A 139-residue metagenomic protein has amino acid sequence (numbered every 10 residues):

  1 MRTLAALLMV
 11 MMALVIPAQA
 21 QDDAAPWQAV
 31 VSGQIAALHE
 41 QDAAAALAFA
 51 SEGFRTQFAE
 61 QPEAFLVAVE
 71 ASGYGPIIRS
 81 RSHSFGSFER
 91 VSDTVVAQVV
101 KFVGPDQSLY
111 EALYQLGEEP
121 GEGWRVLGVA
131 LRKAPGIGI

Functional and structural regions predicted by a protein language model:
A5-V15: Bacterial N-terminal signal peptides
M9, I35, F54: Generic anion/oxyanion-binding catalytic loop in active/binding sites
M12-L14, Y74, P120: Short, structurally constrained coil/turn elements that cap an alpha-helix or connect an alpha-helix to the following
I16-E40: Short, low-complexity N-terminal intrinsically disordered segments enriched in polar/charged residues
Q28-A29, A43-D93: Short solvent-exposed beta->alpha transition segments
S82-I139: Exposed beta-sheet edge and beta->alpha loop/turn motif
